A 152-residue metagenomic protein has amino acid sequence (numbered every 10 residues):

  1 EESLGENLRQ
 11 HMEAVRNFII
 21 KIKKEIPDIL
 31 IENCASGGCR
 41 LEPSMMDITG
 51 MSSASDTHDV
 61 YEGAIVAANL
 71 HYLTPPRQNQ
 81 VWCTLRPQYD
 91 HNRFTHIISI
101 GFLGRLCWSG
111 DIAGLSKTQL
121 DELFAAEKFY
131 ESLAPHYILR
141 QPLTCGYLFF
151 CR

Functional and structural regions predicted by a protein language model:
E1: Active-site groove signature of glycoside hydrolases
G5: Extended, polar beta-sheet/loop recognition surfaces of beta-rich domains that mediate binding to diverse ligands
R9-G114: Glycan-recognition surfaces
S109-R152: Glycan-recognition and catalytic regions of carbohydrate-active enzymes
